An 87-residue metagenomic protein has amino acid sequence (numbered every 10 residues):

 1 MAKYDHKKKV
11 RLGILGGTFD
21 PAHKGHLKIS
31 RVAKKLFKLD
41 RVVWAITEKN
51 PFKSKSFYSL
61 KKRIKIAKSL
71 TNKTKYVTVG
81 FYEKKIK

Functional and structural regions predicted by a protein language model:
M1-K87: Nucleotidyltransferase catalytic core that binds NTPs
